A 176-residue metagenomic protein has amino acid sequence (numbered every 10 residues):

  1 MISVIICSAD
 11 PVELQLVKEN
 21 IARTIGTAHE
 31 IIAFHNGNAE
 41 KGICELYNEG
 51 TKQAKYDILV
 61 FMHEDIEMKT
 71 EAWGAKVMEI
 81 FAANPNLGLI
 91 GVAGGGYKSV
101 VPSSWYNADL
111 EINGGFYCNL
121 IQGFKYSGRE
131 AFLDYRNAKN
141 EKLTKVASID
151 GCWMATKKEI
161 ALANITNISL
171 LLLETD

Functional and structural regions predicted by a protein language model:
M1-R23, A28, I32-F34: N-proximal low-complexity "stem/linker" segments adjacent to membrane-targeting elements
L16-N20, E45, E49, A72-E79: Alpha-helical elements of Rossmann-like donor-binding domains used by nucleotide-donor carbohydrate transfer enzymes
N38-A54: Glycine-rich, basic loop-to-helix element that forms the pyrophosphate-binding segment of sugar-nucleotide handling
E40, E67, E71-L120: Conserved donor NDP-sugar-binding/catalytic core segment of glycosyltransferases
L59: Short aromatic/hydrophobic "clamp" motif used to bind/position activated sugar donors
M62-E64: Active-site acidic Asp-centered loop
C118-T156: A recurrent flexible, glycine/aromatic-enriched loop bordering the glycosyltransferase active site that acts as
A147-G151, K158-D176: Donor nucleotide-sugar recognition loop
